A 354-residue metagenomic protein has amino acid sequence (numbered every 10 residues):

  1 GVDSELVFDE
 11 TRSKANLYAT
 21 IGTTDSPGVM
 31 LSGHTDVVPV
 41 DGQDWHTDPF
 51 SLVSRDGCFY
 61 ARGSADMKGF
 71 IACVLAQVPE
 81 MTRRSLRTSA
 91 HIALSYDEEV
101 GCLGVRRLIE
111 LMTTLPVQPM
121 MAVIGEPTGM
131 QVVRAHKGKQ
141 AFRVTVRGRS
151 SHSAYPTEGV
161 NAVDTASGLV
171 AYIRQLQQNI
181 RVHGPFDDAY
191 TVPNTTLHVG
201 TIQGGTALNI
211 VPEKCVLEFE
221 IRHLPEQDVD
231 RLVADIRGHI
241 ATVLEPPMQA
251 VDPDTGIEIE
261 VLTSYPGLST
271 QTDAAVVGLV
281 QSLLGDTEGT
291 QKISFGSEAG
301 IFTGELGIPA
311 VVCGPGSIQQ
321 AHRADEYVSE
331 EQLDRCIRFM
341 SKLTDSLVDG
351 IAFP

Functional and structural regions predicted by a protein language model:
G1-Y60, R83-L86, G307, S317: Acidic/His- and Gly-rich active-site-bordering loop/insert found across diverse amide/peptide-bond hydrolases
E5, V29-L31, A93, V123 (+2 more regions): Hydrophobic/aromatic beta-strand patches that form the interior of the parallel beta-sheet core in alpha/beta enzyme
T24, T114-Q118, L306: Glycine-rich phosphate-binding loop signature in dinucleotide/nucleotide-binding domains
V40-S54, P119, R134-T145, L279 (+1 more regions): Acidic-glycine-rich active-site phosphate/pyrophosphate-binding loop
D56-F59, S64-A65, G69-Q175, P193 (+1 more regions): Fold-level recognition of mixed alpha/beta catalytic cores in primary-metabolism enzymes, strongest
R143-P354: Metal-dependent amide/peptide-bond hydrolase catalytic core, centered on the "pita-bread" metallohydrolase fold
